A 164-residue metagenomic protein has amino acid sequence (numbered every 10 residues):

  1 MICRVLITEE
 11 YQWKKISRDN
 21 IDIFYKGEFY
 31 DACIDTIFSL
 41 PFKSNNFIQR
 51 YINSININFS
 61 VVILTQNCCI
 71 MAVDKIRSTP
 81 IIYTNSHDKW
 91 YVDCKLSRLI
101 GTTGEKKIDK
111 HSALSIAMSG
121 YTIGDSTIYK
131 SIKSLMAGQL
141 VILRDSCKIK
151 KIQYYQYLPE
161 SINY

Functional and structural regions predicted by a protein language model:
M1-Y164: Cysteine-centered catalytic environments shared across enzyme families
